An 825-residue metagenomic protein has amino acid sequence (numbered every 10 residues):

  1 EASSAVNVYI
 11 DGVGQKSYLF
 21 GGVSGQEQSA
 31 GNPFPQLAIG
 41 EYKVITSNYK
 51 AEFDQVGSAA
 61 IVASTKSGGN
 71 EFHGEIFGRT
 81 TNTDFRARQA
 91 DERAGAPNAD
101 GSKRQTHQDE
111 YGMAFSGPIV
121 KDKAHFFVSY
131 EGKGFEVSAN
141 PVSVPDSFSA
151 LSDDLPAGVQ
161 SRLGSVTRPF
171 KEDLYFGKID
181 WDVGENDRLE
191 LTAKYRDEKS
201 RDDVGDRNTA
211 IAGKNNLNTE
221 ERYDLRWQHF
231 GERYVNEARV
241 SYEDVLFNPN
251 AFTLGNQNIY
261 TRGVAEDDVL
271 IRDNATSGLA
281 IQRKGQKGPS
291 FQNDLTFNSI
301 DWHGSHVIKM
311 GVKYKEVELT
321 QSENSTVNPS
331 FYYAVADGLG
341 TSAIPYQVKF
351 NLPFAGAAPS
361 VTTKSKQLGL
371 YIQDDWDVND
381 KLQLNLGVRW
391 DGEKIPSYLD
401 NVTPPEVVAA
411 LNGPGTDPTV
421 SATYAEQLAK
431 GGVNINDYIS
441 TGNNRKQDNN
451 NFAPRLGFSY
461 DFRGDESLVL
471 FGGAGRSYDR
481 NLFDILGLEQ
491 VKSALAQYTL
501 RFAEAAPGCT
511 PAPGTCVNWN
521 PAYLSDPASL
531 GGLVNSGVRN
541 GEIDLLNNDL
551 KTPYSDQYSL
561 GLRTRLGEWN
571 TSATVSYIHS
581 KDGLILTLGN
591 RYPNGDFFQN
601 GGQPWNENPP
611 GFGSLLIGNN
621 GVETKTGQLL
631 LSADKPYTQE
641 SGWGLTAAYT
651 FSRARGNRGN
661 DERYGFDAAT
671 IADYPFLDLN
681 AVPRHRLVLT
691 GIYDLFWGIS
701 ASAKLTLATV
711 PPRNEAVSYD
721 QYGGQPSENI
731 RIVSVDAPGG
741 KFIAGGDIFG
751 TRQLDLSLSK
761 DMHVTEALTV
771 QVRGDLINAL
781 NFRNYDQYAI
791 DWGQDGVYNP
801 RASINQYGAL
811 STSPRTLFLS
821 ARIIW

Functional and structural regions predicted by a protein language model:
E1-Y18, V56-K66: Extracytoplasmic beta-strand/coil segments of soluble accessory domains associated with Gram-negative outer-membrane
K16-I45, Q89-T106: Short acidic/polar hinge/loop motifs at secondary-structure boundaries that mediate gating or recognition
F34-R79, A87, E110-G112, S116-K123: A beta-strand signature from Gram-negative outer-membrane beta-barrel systems, especially the internal plug domain
H73, K103-K199, N218-E237, P454: Transmembrane beta-barrel wall of Gram-negative outer-membrane proteins
V159-V166, G278, K287, N298 (+2 more regions): Signature of Gram-negative outer-membrane beta-barrel scaffolds
K171, G184-Q373, G413, R591 (+3 more regions): Replace "related TpsB outer-membrane translocases also match" with "some related outer-membrane beta-barrels such as
I395, G541, K551-Q557, R563-W825: Short, solvent-exposed micro-motifs at the edges of structured domains
N401-A453, G457-I617, R731-V733, G745 (+1 more regions): Solvent-exposed loop/turn elements at secondary-structure boundaries
